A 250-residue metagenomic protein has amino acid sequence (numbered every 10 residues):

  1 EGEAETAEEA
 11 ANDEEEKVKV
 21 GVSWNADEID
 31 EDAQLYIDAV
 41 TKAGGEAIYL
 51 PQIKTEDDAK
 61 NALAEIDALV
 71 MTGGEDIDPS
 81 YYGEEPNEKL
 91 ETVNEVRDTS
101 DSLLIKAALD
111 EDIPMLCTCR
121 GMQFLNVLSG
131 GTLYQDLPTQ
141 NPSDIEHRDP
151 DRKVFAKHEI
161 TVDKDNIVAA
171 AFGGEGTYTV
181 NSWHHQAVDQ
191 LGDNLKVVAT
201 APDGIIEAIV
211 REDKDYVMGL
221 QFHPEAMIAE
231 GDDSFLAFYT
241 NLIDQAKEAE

Functional and structural regions predicted by a protein language model:
G2-L116, N126-Y134, P138-F172, T179 (+5 more regions): N-terminal beta1-alpha1 cap of cysteine-dependent amidohydrolase-like domains
C119: Conserved G/P- and acidic residue-centered "switch" motifs that form tight phosphate/ATP-binding loops in soluble
M122: The feature captures the ABC ATPase H-loop/switch
W183-A187: Short, solvent-exposed loop/turn elements at beta->coil junctions and helix N-caps that rim active or binding pockets
M218-Q221: Active-site-proximal beta-strand elements of phosphoester/diester hydrolases
